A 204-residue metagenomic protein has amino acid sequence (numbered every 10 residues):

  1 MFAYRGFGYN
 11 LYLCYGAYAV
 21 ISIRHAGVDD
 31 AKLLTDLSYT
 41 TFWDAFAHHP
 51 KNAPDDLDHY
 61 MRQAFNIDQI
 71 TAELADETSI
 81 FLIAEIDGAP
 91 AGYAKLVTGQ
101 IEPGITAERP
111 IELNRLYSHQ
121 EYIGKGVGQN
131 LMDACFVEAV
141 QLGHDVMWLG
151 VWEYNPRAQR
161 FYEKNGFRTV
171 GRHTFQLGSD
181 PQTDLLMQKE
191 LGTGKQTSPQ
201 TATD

Functional and structural regions predicted by a protein language model:
F2-K32, D36, G192-D204: Conserved N-terminal entry element of GNAT/NAT acetyltransferase domains
H25-V28, D36-H48, N52-E121, M132-E138 (+4 more regions): Acetyl-CoA-dependent GNAT
L33, N130, R157: Charged catalytic carboxylate motif
G88, G92, G126-G128, G166: Conserved phosphate-binding and hydrolysis motifs of nucleotide-dependent enzymes
A107-I111, D145-Q159, E163-N165, G171-D204: C-terminal "cap" of GNAT-fold acetyltransferases
H119-E121, K125, E153-Y154: Active-site acidic-Proline motif in GNAT/NAT acetyltransferases
G124-V137, R160-K164: Conserved acetyl-CoA-binding loop-helix of GNAT-fold acetyltransferases
K125, L142-D145: Short coil/turn segments at alpha/beta junctions that flank glycine-rich nucleotide-binding fingerprints
